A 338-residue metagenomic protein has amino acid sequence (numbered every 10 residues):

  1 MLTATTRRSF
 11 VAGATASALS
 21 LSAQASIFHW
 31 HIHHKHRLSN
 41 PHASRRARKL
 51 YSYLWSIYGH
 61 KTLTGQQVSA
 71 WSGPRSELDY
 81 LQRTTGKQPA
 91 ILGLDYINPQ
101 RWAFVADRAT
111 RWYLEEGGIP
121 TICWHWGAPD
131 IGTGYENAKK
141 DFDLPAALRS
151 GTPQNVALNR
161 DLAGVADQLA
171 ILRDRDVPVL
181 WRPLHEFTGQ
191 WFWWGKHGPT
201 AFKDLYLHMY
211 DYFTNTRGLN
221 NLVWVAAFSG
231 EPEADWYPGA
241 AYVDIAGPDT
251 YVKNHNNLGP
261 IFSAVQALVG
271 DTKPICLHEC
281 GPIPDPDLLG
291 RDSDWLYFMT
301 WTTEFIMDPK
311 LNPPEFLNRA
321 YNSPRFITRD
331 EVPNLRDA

Functional and structural regions predicted by a protein language model:
M1-S17: N-terminal secretory signal peptides and thylakoid transit peptides that target proteins across membranes
F28-I91: N-terminal module-boundary/linker segments of secreted carbohydrate-active enzymes
G73-L81, F104-D107, G164-D167, A227-Y237 (+2 more regions): Alpha-helical scaffolding within the catalytic cores of extracellular/periplasmic polymer-degrading hydrolases
L92, W181, F298: Conserved, mostly hydrophobic/aromatic
R108-L205: Substrate-binding cleft of extracellular glycoside hydrolase catalytic domains
R182, T214-P232, P274-G281: Aromatic-lined carbohydrate-recognition surfaces of secreted/lumenal glycan-active proteins
E233-L288, R319-E331: Glycoside hydrolase catalytic-domain groove-lining segments
H278-A338: Substrate-binding cleft of secreted/luminal carbohydrate-active enzymes
